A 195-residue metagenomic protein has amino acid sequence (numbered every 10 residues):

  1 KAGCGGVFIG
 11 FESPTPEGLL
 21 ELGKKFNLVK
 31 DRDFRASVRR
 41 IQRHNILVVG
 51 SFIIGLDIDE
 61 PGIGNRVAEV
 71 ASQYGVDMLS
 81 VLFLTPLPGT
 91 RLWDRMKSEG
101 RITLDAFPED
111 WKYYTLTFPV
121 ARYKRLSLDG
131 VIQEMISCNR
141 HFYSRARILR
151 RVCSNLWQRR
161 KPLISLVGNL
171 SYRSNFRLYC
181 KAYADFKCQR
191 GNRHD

Functional and structural regions predicted by a protein language model:
K1-M78, D94-E99: Conserved non-cysteine loop/helix-boundary elements of the Radical SAM core domain that shape
M78-L79, A146: Secondary-structure boundary/capping signal
V81-F83, Y114: Residue-level detector of alpha-helical hydrophobic segments embedded in or interacting with membranes
F83-G89: Glycine-rich beta-alpha loop elements in corrinoid/cobalamin-binding modules across cobalamin-dependent enzymes
R91-D94, L104-D195: Radical SAM enzyme core and accessory elements
